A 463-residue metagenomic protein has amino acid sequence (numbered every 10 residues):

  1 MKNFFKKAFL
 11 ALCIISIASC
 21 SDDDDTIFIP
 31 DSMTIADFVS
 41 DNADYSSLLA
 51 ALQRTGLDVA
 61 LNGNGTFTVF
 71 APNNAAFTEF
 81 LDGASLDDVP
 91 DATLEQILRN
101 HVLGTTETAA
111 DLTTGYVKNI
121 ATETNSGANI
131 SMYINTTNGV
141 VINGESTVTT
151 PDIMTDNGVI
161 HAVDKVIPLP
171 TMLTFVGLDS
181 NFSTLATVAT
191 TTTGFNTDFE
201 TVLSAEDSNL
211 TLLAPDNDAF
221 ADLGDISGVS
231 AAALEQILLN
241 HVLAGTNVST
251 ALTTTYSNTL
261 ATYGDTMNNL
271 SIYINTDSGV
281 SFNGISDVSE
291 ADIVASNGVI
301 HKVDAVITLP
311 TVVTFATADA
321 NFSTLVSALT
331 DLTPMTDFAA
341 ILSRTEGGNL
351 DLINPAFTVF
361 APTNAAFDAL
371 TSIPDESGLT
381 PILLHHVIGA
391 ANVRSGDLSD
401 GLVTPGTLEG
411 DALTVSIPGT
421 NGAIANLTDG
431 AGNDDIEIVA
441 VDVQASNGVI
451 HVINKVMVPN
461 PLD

Functional and structural regions predicted by a protein language model:
F4-K7, C20-D463: Mature, structured domains of secreted/extracytosolic soluble proteins
